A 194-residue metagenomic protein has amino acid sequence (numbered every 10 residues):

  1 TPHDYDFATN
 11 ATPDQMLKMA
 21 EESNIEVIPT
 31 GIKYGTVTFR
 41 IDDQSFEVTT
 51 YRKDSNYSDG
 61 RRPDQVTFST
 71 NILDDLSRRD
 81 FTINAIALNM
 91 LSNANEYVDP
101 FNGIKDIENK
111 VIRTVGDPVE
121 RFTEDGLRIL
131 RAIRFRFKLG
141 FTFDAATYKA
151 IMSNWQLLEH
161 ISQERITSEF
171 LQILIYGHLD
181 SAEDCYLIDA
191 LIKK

Functional and structural regions predicted by a protein language model:
T1-K194: Catalytic cores of the polymerase beta-like nucleotidyltransferase superfamily and closely associated nucleotide
